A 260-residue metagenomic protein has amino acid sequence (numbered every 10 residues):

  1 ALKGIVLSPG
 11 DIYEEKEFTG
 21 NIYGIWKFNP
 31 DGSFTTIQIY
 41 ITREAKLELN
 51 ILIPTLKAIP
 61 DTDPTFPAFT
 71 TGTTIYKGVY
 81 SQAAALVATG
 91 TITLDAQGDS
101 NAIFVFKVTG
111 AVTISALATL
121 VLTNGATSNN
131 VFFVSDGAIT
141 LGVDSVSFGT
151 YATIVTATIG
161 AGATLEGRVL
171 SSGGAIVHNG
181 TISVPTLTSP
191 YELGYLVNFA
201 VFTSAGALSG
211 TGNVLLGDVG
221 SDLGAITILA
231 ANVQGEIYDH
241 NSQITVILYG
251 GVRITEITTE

Functional and structural regions predicted by a protein language model:
A1-E260: Solvent-exposed adhesion/ligand-recognition segments of exported proteins
